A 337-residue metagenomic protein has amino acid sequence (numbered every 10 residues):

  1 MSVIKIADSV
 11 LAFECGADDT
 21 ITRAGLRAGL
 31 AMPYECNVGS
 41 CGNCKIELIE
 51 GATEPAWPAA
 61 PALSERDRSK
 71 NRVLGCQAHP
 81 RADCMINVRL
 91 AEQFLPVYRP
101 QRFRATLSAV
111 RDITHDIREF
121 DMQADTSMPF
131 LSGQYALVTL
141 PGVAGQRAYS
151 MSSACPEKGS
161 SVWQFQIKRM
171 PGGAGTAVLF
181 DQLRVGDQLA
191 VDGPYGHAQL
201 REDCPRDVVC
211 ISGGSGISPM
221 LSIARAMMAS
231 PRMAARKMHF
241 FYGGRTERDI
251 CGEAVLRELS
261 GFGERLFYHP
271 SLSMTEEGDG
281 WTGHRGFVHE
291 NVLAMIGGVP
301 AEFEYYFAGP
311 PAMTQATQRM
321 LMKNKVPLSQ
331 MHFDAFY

Functional and structural regions predicted by a protein language model:
M1-A78, C84, K237-Y337: Reductase modules of NAD(P)H-dependent flavoproteins
I49-A52, A91, P141, P194: Short, surface-exposed secondary-structure boundary micro-motifs
V73-V97, Q188-V191: Short, structured interface segments
L95-Q188, R206, G244-T246, S271-T275: Ferredoxin-reductase
G133, G216, P310: Short, conserved phosphate/pyrophosphate- and ester-handling motifs at nucleotide-, phospho-/glycolipid
G193-P205: A short, basic/flexible loop-to-alpha-helix module at the beginning of a structural domain
L221-P231: Histidine-anchored nucleotide/phosphate-binding helix
